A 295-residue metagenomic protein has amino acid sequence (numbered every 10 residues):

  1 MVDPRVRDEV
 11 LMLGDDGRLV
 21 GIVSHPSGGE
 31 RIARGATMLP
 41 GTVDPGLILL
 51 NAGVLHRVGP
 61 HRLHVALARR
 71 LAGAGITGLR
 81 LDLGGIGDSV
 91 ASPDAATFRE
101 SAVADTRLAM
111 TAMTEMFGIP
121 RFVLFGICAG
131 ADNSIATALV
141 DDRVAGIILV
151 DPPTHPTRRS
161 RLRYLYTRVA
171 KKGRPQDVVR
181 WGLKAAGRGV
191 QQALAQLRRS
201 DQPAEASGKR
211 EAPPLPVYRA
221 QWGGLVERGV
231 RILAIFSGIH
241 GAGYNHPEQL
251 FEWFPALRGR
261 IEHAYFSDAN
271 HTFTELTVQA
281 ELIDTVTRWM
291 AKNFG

Functional and structural regions predicted by a protein language model:
M1-P45, E275-L276: N-terminal cap/lid segment of alpha/beta-hydrolase-fold proteins
V2-R5, L13, V65-L67, Y166-T167 (+1 more regions): Serine-hydrolase catalytic core
D44-P45, L50-H56: Active-site glycine-rich loops that stabilize anionic/oxyanionic intermediates across multiple enzyme folds
L50-N51, L83, V150, F236 (+1 more regions): Alpha/beta-hydrolase
G53, T77, D82-I86, P153 (+1 more regions): Short beta-to-alpha linker loops that shape the active-site pocket of alpha/beta-hydrolase fold enzymes
R62-V90: Conserved alpha/beta-hydrolase
L63, D94-M116: Alpha/beta-hydrolase active-site loop
L108-K171, A206, G224-L225: Primarily recognizes the serine-hydrolase "nucleophile elbow" in alpha/beta-hydrolase and SGNH/GDSL folds
